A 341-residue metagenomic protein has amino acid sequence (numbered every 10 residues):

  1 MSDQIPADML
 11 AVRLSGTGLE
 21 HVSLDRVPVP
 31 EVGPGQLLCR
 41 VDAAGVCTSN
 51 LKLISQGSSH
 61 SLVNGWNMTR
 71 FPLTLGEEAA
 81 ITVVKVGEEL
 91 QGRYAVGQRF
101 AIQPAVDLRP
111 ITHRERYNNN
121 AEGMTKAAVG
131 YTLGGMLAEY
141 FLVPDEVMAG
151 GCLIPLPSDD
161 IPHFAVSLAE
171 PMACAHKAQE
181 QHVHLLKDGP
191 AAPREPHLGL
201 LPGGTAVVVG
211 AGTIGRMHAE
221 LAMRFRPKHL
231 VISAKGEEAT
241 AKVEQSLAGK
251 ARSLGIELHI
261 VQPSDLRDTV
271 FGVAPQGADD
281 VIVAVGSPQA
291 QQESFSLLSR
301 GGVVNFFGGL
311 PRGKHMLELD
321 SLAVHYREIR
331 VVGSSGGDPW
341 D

Functional and structural regions predicted by a protein language model:
M1-L75, E139-V143, V147: Short N-terminal strand-loop motif that marks the start of NAD(P)H/FAD-dependent oxidoreductase cofactor-binding domains
P28-G45, S59-R114, P157: Glycine-rich beta-strand-centered segment in the early N-terminal region that forms part of a ligand/cofactor-binding
G65, D107-L198, T205: NAD(P)H dinucleotide-binding glycine-rich loop of Rossmann-like/cofactor-binding domains, especially the beta1-alpha1
A192, P202-T205, V209-A290: Adenosine-nucleotide cofactor-binding segment
L200, A274, L297-S299: A generic alpha-to-beta junction signature in SAM-dependent methyltransferases
K235-E237, L310, G337: Residues in the short beta-alpha loop(s) of Rossmann-like NAD(P)-binding domains
L266-F271, P275, R312-D341: C-terminal substrate-binding/catalytic core of Rossmann-like NAD(P)-dependent dehydrogenases/reductases
D280-V285, S296-M316, V331: ADP-ribose/adenylate-binding Rossmann-like module
